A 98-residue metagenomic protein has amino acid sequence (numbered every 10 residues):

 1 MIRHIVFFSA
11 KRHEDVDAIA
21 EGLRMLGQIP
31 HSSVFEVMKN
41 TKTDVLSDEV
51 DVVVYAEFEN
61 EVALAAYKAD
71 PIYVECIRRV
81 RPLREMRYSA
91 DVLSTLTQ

Functional and structural regions predicted by a protein language model:
M1-V52, E59-A69, V92-Q98: Short S/T/G/P-rich N-terminal loop/turn motif that feeds into the first structured element of a domain
K68, I77-V80: Short, flexible helix/strand-to-coil boundary loops that buttress conserved ligand/catalytic motifs in alpha/beta
R79-Q98: Charge-dense polyanion-binding interfaces
